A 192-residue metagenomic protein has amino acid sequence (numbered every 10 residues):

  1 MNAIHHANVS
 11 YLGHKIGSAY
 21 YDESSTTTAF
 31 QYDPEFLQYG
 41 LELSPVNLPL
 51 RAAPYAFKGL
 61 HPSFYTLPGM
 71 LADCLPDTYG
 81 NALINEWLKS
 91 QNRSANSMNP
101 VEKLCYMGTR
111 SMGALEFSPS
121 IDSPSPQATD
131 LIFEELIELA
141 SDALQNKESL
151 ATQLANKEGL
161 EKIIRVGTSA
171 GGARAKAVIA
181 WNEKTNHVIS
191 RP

Functional and structural regions predicted by a protein language model:
M1-P192: Phosphate/dinucleotide-binding and metal-coordinating scaffold of catalytic cores in nucleotide-dependent enzymes
